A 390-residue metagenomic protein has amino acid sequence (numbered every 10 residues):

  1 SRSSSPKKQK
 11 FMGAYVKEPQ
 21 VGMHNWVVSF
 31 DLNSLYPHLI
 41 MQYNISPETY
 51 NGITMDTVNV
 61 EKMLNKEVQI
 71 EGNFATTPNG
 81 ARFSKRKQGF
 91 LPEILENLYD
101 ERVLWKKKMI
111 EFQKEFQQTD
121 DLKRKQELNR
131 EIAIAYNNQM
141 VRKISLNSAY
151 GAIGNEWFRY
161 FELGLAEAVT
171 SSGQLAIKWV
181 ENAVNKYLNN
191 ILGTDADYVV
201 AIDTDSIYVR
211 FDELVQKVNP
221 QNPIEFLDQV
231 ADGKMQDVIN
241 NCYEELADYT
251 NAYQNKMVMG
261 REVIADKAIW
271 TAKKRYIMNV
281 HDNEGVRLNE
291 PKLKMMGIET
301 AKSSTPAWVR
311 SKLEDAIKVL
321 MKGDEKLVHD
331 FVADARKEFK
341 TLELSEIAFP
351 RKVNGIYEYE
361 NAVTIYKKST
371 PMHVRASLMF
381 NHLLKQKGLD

Functional and structural regions predicted by a protein language model:
S1-I53, T57-L64, Q113-I134, N138-Q139 (+3 more regions): DNA-dependent DNA polymerase catalytic subunits
R2-K8, K66-E71, R142-A149: Short, functional N-terminal and low-complexity linear motifs
V16, Q20-M23, G80-K85, E156-V169: Short, conserved non-catalytic motifs in the polymerase core
I53-S84, Q88: Catalytic alpha/beta active-site cores
A75-F158: Active-site cores of enzymes that catalyze phosphoryl transfer or operate on phosphate-rich substrates
K143-Y150, F161-N182: Conserved pre-motif C helix in the palm subdomain of viral-like polymerases
Y150-W157, V199-Y208: Core alpha/beta catalytic barrel or barrel-like domain that forms the active/cofactor pocket in diverse metabolic
